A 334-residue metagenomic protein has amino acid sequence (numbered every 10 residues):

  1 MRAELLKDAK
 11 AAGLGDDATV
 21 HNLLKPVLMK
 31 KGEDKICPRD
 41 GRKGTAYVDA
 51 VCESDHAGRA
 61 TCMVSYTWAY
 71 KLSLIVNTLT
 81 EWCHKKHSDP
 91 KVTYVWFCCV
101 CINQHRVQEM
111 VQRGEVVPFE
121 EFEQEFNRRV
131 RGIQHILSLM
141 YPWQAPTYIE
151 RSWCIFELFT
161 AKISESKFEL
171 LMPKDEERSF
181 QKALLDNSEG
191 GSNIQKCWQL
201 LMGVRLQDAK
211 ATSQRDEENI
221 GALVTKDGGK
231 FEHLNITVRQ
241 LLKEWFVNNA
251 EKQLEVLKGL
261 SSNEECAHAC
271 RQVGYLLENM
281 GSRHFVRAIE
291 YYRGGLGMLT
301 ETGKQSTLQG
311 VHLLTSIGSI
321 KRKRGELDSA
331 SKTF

Functional and structural regions predicted by a protein language model:
M1-S282, E290-Y291, T300, L313-T315 (+1 more regions): The feature represents the membrane-entry module of six-transmembrane cation channels
T147, K304-T307: Alpha-helix boundary/capping segments in eukaryotic regulatory proteins
E265, R287, S306-Q309, S329: Structural signature of alpha-solenoid helical repeat junctions
G325-F334: Short, intrinsically disordered, charge-balanced linker/junction segments flanking boundaries in proteins
